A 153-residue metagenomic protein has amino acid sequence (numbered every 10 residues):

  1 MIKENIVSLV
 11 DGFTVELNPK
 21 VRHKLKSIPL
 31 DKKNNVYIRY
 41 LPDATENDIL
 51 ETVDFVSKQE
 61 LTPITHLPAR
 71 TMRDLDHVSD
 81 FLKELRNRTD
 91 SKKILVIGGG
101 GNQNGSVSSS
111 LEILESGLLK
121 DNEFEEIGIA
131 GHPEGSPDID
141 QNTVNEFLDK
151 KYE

Functional and structural regions predicted by a protein language model:
I2-N145: Active-site beta->alpha loop and helix N-cap motifs at the rims of alpha/beta catalytic domains
